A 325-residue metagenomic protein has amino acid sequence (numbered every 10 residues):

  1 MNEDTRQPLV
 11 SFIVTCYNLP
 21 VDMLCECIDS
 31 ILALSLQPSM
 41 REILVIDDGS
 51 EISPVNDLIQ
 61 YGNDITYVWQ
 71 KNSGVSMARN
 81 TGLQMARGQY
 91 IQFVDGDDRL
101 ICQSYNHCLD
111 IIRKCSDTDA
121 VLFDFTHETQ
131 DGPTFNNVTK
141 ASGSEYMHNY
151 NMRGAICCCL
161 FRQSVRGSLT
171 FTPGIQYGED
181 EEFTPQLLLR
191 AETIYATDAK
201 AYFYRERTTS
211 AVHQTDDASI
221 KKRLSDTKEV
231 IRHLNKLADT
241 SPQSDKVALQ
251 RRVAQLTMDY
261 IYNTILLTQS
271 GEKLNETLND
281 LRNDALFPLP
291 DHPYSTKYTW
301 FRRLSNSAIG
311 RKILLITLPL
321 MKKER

Functional and structural regions predicted by a protein language model:
M1-E229, K236, T240: Nucleotide-sugar donor-binding/catalytic module of glycosyltransferases that assemble extracellular/cell-envelope
N2, L266-R325: Membrane-interface aromatic/basic loop that binds lipid-linked glycans or pyrophosphate carriers, typified by
G82, C102, D226, A254-Q255 (+2 more regions): Sequence-pattern detector for short linear motifs and compositional/periodic biases rather than a specific fold
A86, V230, D259, L318-P319: Enrichment for repetitive, rod-forming helical segments
K222-S225, S244-R252: Residues within HEAT/ARM-like alpha-solenoid scaffolds
L234-S241, N263-Q269: Secondary-structure edge/capping motif, primarily at the C-terminal ends of alpha-helices and the immediately following
R251-Y262: Amphipathic alpha-helical repeat scaffolds of TPR domains
